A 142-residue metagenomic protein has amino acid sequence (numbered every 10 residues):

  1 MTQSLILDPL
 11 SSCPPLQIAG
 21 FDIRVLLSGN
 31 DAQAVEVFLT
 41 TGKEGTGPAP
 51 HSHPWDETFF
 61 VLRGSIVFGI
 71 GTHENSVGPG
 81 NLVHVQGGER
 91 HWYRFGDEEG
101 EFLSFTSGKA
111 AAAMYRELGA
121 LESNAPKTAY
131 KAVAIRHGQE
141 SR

Functional and structural regions predicted by a protein language model:
M1-A34, A120-R142: A short, N-terminal "cap"/entry segment at the start of jelly-roll beta-barrel domains of the cupin/DSBH fold
D8-P9, F60, T72-R90: Short acidic-glycine-tyrosine-enriched beta hairpin
P9, V37-S52: Conserved short histidine dyad/triad with adjacent acidic residue
L27-G29, G47-H53, R94-F95: Short histidine-centered beta-strand/loop micro-motifs that create catalytic or ligand/metal-coordination sites
D31, V67, P79, G87-A112: Ligand-binding loop in jelly-roll beta-barrel domains
W55-I66, G71: Glycine- and acidic-residue-biased ligand/ion/polar-headgroup-sensing regions
L103-A129: A hydrophobic/aromatic-rich effector-binding and dimerization subdomain of bacterial HTH-type transcriptional regulators
